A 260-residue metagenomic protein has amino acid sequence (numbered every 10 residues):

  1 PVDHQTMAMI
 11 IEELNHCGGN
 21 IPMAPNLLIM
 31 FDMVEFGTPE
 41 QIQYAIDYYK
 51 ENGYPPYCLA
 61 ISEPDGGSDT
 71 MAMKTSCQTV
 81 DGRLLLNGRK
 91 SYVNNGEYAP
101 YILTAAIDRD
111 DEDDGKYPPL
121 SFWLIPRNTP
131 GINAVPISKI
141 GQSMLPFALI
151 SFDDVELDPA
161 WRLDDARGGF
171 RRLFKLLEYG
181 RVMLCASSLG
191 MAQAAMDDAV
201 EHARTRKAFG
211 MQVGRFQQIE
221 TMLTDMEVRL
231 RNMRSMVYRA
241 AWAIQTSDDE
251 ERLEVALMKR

Functional and structural regions predicted by a protein language model:
P1-I21, P39-E40, E51, T79-L84 (+2 more regions): Alpha-helical interface subdomain recognition
I21-E40, G67: N-terminal glycine-rich flavin-associated loop
N52-I61, T104-A105: A short, Trp-centered hydrophobic/proline-enriched beta-strand micro-motif
G66, S91-E97, Y179, M183: Glycine-rich phosphate/pyrophosphate-binding beta-alpha loops
G67-D69, L84: Hydrophobic, small-residue-rich alpha-helical packing segments that form membrane-like cores
A72-K74, N128-D158: Flexible, small-/acidic-enriched active-site or ligand-binding loops
N87-V135: A short core secondary-structure module
A148-K175: A short, charged helix-loop
